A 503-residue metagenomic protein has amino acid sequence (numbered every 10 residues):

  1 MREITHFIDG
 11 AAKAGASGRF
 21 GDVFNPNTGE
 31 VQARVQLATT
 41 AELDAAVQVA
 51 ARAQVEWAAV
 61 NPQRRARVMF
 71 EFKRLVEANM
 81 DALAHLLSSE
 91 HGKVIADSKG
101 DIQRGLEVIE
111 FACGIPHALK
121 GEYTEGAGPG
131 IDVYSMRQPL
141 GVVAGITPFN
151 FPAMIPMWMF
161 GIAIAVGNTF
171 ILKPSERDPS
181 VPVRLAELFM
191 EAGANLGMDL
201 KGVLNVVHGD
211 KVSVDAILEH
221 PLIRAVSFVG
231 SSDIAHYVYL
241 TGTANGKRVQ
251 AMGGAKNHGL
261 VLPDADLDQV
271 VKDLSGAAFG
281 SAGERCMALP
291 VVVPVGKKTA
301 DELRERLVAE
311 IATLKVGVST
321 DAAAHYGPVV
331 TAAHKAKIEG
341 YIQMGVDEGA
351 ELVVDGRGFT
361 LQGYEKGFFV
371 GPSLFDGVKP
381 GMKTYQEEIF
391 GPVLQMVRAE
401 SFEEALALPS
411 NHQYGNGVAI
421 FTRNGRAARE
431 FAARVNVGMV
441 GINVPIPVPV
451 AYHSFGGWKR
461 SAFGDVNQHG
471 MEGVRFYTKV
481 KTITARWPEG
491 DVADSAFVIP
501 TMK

Functional and structural regions predicted by a protein language model:
M1-N27: Hydrophobic face of amphipathic alpha-helices that form TPR/SEL1-like repeat modules and related alpha-solenoid
D22, Q36, A58, H91 (+5 more regions): A structural signal for short, well-ordered beta-strand elements
N27-R34, M198-L200, I223, L260 (+5 more regions): Conserved C-terminal structural/oligomerization subdomain of aldehyde/semialdehyde dehydrogenase
G29, R65, L87, I109 (+9 more regions): Residue-level signal for inorganic ion chemistry
E30-L119, G130: Glycine-rich loop-to-alpha-helix module at the N-terminal edge of alpha/beta enzyme cores
Q54, A58, K73-M80, A84 (+20 more regions): Structural signal for hydrophobic packing residues in well-ordered secondary-structure cores of soluble enzyme domains
G121-V271, A399, G464: Rossmann-like NAD(P) dinucleotide-binding subdomain of oxidoreductase/dehydrogenase enzymes
L188-A192, D233-K379, I442, D491-A493 (+1 more regions): ALDH superfamily catalytic-core signature
